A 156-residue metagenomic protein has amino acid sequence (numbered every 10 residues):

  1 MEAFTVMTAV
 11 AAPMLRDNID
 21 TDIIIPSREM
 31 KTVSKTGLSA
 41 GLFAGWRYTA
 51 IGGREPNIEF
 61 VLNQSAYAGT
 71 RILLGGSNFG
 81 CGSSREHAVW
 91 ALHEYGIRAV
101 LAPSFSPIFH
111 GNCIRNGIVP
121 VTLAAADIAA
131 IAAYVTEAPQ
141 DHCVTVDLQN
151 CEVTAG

Functional and structural regions predicted by a protein language model:
M1-G156: Fe-S-dependent hydro-lyases/dehydratases of central metabolism
